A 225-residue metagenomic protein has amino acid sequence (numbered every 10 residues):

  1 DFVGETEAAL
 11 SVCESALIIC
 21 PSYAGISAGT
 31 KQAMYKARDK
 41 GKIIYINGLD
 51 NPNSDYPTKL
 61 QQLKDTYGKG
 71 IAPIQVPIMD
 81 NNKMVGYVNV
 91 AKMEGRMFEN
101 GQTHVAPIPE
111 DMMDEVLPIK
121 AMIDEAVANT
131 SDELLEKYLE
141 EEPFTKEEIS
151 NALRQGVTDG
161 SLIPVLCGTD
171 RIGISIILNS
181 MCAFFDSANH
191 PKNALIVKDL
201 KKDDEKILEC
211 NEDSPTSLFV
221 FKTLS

Functional and structural regions predicted by a protein language model:
D1-S225: Structural and coupling elements of P-loop NTPases
